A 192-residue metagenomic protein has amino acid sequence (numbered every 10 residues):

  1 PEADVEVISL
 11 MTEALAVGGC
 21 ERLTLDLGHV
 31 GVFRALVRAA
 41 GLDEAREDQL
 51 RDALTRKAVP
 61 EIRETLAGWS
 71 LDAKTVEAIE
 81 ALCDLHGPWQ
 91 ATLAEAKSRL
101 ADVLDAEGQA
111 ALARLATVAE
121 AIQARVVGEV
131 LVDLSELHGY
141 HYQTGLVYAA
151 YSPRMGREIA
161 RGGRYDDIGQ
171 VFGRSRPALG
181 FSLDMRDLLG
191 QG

Functional and structural regions predicted by a protein language model:
P1-D52: Gly/lys/ser-thr-rich phosphate-binding loops in alpha/beta enzymes that coordinate phosphoanhydride or phosphate groups
P1-E21, T65-G192: Positively charged, Gly/Ser-enriched RNA/tRNA-binding surfaces
H29, K57-A58, P88: Short, solvent-exposed helix-helix connector turns and helix-capping sites enriched in acidic/polar residues
R34, R56, L188: Short Asp/Glu-rich motifs
L42-E64, L71: Acidic, His- and aromatic-enriched active-site or binding-groove loops in soluble protein domains that engage sugars
